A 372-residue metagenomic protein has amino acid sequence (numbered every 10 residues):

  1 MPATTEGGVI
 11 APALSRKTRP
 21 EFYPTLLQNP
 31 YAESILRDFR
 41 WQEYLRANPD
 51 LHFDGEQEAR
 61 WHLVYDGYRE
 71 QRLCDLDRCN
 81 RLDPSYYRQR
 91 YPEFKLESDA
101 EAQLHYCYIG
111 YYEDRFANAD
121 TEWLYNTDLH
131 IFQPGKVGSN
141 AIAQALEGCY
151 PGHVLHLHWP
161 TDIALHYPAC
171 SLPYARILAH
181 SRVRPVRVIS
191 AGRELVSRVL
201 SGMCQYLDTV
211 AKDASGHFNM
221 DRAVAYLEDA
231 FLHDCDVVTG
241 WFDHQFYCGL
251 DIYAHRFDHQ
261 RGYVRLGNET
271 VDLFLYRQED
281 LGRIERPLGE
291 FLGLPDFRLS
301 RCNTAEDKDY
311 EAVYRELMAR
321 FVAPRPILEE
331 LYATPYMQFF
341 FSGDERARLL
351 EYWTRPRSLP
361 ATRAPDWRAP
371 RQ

Functional and structural regions predicted by a protein language model:
M1-V9, R368-Q372: Short, intrinsically disordered terminal tails adjacent to the first/last structured region
A3-T4, K17, N303, A361: Intrinsically disordered/low-complexity terminal segments and short unstructured peptides
T5-E122: Charge-rich, low-complexity intrinsically disordered regions
D120-Q372: Membrane-interface amphipathic segments in extracytoplasmic regions
